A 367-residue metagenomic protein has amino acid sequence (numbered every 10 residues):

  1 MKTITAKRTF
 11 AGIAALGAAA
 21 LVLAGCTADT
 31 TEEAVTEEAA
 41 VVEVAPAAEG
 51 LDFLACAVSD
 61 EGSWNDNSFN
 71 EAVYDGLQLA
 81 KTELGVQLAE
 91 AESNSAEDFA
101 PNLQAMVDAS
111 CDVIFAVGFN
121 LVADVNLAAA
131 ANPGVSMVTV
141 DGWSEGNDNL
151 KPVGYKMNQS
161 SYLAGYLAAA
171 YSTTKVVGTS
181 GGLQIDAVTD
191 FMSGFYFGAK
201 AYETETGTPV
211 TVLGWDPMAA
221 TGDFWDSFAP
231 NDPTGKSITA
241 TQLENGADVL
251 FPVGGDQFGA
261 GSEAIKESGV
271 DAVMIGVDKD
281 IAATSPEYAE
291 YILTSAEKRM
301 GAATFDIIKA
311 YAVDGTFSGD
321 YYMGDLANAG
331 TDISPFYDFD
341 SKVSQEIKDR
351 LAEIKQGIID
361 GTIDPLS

Functional and structural regions predicted by a protein language model:
M1-G12: Bacterial Sec-dependent N-terminal signal peptides
T3-T5, C26-S367: A residue-level marker of the well-folded mature domains of exported/periplasmic proteins
A11, L16, T27-A28: Extended non-globular C-terminal regions
G17-A18, A47: Secretory-pathway extracellular proteins and peptide precursors enriched for disulfide-bonded cysteines
A20-G25: C-terminal motif of bacterial Sec signal peptides marking the signal peptidase cleavage site
